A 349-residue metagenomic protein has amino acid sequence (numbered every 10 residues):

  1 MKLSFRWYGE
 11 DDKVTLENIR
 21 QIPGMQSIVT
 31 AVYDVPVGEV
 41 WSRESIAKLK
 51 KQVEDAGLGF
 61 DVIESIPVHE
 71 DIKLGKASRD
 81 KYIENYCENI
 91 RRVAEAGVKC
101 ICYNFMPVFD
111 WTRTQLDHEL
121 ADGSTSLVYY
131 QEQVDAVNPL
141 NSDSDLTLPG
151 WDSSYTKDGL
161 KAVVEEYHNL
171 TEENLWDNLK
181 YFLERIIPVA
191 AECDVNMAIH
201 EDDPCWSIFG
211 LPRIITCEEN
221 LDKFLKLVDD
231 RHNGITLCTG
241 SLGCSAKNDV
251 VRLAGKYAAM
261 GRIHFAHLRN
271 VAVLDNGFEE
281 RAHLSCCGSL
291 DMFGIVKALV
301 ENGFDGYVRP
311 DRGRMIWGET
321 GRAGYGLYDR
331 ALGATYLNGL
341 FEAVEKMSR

Functional and structural regions predicted by a protein language model:
M1-S4, G9-N18, K51-E54, D71-G75 (+8 more regions): Histidine-acidic metal/acid-base catalytic patches
Q21, L58-K73: A short glycine/small-residue-enriched secondary-structure motif
I28: Long, His/Glu/Asp-enriched segments that create or flank divalent metal/ion-associated functional microenvironments
A31-A47: Glycine-rich, proline-tolerant flexible connector loops at the mouths of alpha/beta enzymes
S42-S65, Y82: An N-terminal, globular interaction/scaffold subdomain
V62, V134-D135, F265: Eukaryote-biased activation of long, low-complexity terminal tails and linkers
R92-A96, C100-K180: Active-site-proximal, glycine-rich beta->alpha crossover segments in alpha/beta enzymes that shape flexible
